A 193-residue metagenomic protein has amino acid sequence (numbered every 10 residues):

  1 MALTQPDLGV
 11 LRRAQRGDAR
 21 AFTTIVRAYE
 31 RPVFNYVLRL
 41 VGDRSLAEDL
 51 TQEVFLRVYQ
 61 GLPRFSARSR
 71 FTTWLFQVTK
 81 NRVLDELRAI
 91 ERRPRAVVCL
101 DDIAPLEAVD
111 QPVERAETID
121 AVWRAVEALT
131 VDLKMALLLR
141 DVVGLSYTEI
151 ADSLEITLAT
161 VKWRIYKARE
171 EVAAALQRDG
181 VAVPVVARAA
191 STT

Functional and structural regions predicted by a protein language model:
A2-L3, R13, R95-V98, W123-R124 (+4 more regions): C-terminal edge and immediately downstream basic/flexible tail or linker adjoining helix-turn-helix-like DNA-binding
L3, R13-T24, F34-E53, L158: Short, charged helix-capping/linker segments at alpha-helix termini
L3-D7, D85, R93-I119, S146 (+1 more regions): Internal acidic/polar
Q15-R16, R39-R44, E53-R70, A89-E91: Sigma70-family region 2
V26, A128-Y147, S153: Short amphipathic alpha helix immediately N-terminal
N35, D49-L56, S69-N81: Structural recognition of an alpha-helix C-terminal capping motif at a helix-to-coil junction
Q60-A67, Q77-V98, R115, K167 (+1 more regions): Arg/Lys-rich amphipathic alpha helix in sigma70-family domain 2
K80, L84, R88, L133 (+2 more regions): DNA-recognition helix of helix-turn-helix
